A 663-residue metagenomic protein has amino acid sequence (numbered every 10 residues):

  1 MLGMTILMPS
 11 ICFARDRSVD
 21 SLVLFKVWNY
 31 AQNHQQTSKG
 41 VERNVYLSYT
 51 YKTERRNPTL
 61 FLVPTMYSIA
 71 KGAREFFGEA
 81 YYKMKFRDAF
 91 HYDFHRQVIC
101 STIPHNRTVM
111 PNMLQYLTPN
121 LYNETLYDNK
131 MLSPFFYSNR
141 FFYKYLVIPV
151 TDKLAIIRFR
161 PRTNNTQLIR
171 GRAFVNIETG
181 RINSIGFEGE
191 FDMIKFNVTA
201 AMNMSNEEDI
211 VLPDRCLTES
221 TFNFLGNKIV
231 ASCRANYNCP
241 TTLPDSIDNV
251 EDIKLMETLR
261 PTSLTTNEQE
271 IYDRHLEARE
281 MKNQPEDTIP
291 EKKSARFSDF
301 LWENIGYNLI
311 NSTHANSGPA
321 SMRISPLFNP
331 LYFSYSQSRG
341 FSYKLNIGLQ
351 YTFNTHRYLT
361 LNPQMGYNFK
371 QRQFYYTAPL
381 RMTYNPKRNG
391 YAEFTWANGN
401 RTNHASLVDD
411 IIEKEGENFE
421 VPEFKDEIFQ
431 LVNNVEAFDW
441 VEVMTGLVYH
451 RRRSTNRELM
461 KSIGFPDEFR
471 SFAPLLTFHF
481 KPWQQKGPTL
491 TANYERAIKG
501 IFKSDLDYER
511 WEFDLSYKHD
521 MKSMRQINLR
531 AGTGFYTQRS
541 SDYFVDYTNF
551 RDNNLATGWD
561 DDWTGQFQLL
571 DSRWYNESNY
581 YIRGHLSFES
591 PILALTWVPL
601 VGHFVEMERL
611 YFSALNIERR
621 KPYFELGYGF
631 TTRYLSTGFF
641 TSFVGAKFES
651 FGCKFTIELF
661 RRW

Functional and structural regions predicted by a protein language model:
M1-P9: Bacterial N-terminal signal peptides
C12-A14: Boundary at the C-terminal end of the N-terminal hydrophobic targeting segment
D16-M110, K254, L259-E280: Solvent-exposed N-terminal domain segments of exported/luminal and surface proteins
E42-S48, R170, I182-S184, P213-S220 (+3 more regions): Extended beta-sheet lipid-handling architectures
L47-N57, S220-N227, C239-I247, F369 (+2 more regions): Short, conserved secondary-structure transition motifs
H95-I169, D192: Flexible, processing/modification-adjacent segments and terminal tails in exported/periplasmic/extracellular proteins
Q115-M131, K254-W663: Exposed, low-structure sequence patches enriched in small/polar residues
D152-D252: Gly/Pro-enriched, hydrophobic low-complexity segments that function as extracytoplasmic propeptides/linkers
